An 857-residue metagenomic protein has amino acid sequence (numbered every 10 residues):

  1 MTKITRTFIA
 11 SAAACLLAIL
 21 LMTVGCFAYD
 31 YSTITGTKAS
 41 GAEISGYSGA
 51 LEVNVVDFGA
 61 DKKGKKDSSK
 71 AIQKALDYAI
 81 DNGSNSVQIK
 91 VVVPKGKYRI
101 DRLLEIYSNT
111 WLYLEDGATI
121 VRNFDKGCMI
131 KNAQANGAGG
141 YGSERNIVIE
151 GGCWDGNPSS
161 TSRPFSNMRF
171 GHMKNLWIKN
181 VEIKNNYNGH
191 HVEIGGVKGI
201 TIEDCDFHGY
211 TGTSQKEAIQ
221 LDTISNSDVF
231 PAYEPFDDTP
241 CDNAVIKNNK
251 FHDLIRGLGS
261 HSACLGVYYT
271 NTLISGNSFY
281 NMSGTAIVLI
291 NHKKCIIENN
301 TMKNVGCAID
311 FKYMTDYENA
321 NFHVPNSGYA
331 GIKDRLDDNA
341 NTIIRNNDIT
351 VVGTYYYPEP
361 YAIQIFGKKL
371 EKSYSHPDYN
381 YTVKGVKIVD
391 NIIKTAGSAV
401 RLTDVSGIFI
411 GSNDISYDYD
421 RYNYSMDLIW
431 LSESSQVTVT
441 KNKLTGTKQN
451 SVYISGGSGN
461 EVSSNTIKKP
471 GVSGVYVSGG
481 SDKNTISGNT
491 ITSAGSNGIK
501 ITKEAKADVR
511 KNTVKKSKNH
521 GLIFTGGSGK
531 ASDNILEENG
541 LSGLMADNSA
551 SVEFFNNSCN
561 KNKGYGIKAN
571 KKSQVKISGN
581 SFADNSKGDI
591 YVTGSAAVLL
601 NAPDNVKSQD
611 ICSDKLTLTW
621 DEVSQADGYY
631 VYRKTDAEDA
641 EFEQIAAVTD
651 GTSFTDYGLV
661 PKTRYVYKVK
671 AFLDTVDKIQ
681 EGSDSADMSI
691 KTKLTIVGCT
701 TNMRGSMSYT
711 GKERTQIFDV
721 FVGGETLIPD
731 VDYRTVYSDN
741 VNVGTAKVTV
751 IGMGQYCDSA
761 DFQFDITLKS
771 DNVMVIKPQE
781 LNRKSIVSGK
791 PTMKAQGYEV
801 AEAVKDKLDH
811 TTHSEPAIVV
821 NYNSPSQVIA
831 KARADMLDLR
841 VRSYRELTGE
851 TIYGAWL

Functional and structural regions predicted by a protein language model:
V55-V92: Acidic Gly/Asp/Thr-rich repetitive segments characteristic of extracellular carbohydrate-active and adhesion proteins
S84-C128, W154, I183: N-terminal extracellular ligand-recognition/capping segment immediately after the signal peptide
I100-L103, R122-G127, P158-S166, Y187-I194 (+14 more regions): Short glycine/acidic-rich loop motifs that flank beta-strands on beta-rich extracellular proteins
D614-Q625, I786-A795: Conserved aromatic anchor
D656-T675, A834, D838-L847: Beta-strand-rich modules
D674-T692, L847-L857: Extracellular fibronectin type III
T726-C757: Serine/threonine-rich, repeat-prone extracellular segments and beta-strand-based repeat modules of secreted/surface
